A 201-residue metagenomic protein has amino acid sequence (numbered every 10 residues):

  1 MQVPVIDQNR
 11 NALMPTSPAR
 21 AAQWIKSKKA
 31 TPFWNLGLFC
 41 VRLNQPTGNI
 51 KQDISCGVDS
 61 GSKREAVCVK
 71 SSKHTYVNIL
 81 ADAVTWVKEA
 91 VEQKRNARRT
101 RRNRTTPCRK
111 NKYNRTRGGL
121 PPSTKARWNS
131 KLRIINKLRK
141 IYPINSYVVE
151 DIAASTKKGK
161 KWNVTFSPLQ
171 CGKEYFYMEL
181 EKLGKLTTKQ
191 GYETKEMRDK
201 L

Functional and structural regions predicted by a protein language model:
M1-S17: Low-complexity, highly charged intrinsically disordered N-terminal segments that act as targeting/localization
I6, N44-P46, C68-K70: A generic structural motif
L13, N49, I54, S72-K73: Charge-biased, low-complexity intrinsically disordered regions
T16-N49: Charged, flexible boundary elements
D53-S71: Gly/Thr-rich phosphate-binding beta-strand-loop-beta motif of the actin/hexokinase/Hsp70
K70-L201: Substrate-contacting helices/loops that form the catalytic groove of nucleic-acid and nucleotide-polymer processing
